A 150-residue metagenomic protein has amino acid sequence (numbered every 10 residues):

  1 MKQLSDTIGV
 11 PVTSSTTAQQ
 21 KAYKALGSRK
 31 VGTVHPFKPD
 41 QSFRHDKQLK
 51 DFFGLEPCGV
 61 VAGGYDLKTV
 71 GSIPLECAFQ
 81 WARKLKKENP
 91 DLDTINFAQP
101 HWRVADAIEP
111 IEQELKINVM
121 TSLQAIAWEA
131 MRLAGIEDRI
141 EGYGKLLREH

Functional and structural regions predicted by a protein language model:
M1-H150: Non-catalytic structural scaffold of enzyme domains
